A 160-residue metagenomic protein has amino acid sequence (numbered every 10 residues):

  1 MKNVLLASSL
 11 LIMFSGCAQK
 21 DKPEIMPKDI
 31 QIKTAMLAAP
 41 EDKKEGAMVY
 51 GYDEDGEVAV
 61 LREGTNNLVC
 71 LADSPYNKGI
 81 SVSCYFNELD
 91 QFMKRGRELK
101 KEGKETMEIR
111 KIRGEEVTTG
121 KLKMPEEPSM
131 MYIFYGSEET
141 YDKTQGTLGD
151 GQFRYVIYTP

Functional and structural regions predicted by a protein language model:
M1-V4: Positively charged n-region of N-terminal signal peptides that target proteins for export
L10-L11: Short, linear, compositionally biased motifs with a strong N-terminal bias
F14-G16: C-terminal motif of bacterial Sec signal peptides marking the signal peptidase cleavage site
D21-P160: Primary mode marks residue(s) on the alpha4-beta5-alpha5 output face of response regulator receiver
